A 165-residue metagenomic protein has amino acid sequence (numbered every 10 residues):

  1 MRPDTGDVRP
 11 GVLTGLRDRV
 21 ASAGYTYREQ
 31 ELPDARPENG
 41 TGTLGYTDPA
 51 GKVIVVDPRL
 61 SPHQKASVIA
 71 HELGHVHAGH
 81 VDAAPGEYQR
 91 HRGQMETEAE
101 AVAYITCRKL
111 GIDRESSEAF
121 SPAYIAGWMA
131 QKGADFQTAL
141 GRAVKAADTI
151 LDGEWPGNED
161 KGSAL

Functional and structural regions predicted by a protein language model:
M1-V53, P58-L60: Contiguous, non-catalytic segments that form substrate-binding/exosite surfaces or channel walls
V12, A66, M95-E98, A139: Hydrophobic (often cysteine-bearing) scaffold residues that line and stabilize catalytic clefts of nucleotide/cofactor
P33-D34, G40-T41, D48-K52, I69 (+3 more regions): Catalytic phosphate/metal-binding cores of nucleic-acid and nucleotide-processing enzymes, i.e., regions that mediate
P49-V53, H77-A83, S121: Short acidic (Asp/Glu) and glycine-rich catalytic loops that position anionic groups and cofactors
A50-I69, Y88-G93: Short pre-active-site segment immediately N-terminal to the catalytic Zn-binding motif
S67-H80, A99: Active-site recognition of the HExxH zinc-binding catalytic motif
A84-E100, D113: Active-site metal-coordination segments of metallo-dependent hydrolases
H91, Y104-L165: Long, well-structured alpha-helical subdomains associated with metal-dependent extracellular/ecto-lumenal hydrolases
